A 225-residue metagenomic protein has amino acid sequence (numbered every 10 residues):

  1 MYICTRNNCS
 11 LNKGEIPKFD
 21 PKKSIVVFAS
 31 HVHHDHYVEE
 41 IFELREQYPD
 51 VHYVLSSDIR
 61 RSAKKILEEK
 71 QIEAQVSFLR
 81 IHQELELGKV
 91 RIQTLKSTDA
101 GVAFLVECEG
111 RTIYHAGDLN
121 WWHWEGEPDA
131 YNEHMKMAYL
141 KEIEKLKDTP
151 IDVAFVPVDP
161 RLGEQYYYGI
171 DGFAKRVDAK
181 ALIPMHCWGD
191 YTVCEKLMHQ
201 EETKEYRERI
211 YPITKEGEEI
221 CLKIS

Functional and structural regions predicted by a protein language model:
M1-F28, V32, E39-E43, L119-D148: Pre-active-site segment of Zn-dependent metallo-hydrolases
M1-R6, K23-D35, V54-D58, Y114-G117 (+4 more regions): Active-site neighborhood of phospho(di)ester-bond hydrolases with catalytic His/Asp-centered motifs
E15-Q83: Active-site HxH/HxHxD metal-binding segment of metal-dependent hydrolases
K22-K23, Y48, V90, T149 (+1 more regions): Structured loop/turn residues at beta-strand edges in well-structured enzyme cores
V32-Y37, I59-A63, Q83-L85, A100-V102 (+3 more regions): Active-site environment of divalent metal-dependent phosphoester hydrolases
K70-L85, Y166-S225: Binuclear metal-ion centers of metallo-dependent hydrolases, dominated by the metallo-beta-lactamase
E84-Q93, L105-I113, L222-I224: Beta-strand-turn-beta hairpins that frame and shape the catalytic cleft of phosphate-ester-processing enzymes
T98-K175: Active-site-proximal loop/helix segments of hydrolase catalytic cores
